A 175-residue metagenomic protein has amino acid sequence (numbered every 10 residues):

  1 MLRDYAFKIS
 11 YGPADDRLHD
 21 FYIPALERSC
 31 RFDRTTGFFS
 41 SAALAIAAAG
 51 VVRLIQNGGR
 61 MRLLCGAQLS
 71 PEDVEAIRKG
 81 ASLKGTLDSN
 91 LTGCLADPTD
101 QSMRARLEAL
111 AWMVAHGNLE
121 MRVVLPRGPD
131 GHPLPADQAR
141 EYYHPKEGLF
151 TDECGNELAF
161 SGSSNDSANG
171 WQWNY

Functional and structural regions predicted by a protein language model:
M1-Y175: PLD/PLD-like phosphodiesterase catalytic module centered on the HKD motif
